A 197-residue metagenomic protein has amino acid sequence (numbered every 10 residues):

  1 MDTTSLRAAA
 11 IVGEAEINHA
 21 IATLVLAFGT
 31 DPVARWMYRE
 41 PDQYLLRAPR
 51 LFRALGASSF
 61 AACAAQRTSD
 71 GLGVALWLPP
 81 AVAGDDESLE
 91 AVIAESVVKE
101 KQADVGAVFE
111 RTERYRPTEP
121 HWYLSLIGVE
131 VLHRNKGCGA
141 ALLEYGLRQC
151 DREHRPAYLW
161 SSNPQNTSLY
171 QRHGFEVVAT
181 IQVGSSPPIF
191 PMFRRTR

Functional and structural regions predicted by a protein language model:
M1-N18: Conserved N-terminal entry element of GNAT/NAT acetyltransferase domains
P41-A64: Active-site rim helix/loop that mediates acceptor-substrate recognition in acyltransferases
A57-W77: Conserved beta-hairpin
D70, V74-E130, R134, V183-S185: Conserved acyl-donor/pantetheine-binding loop and adjacent beta-alpha core of acyl/acetyltransferases and related
P120-Y123, Q149-S162: Conserved GNAT acetyl-CoA-binding A-motif
L126-R134, Y158-T167, G184-P187, R195-T196: Conserved beta-strand-loop-alpha-helix junction that forms the acyl-donor binding cleft
V129, N135-R148, R172: Conserved acetyl-CoA-binding loop-helix of GNAT-fold acetyltransferases
A140, R152-H154, N163-T180, G184-P187: Conserved active-site alpha-helix within GNAT-family acetyltransferase domains
